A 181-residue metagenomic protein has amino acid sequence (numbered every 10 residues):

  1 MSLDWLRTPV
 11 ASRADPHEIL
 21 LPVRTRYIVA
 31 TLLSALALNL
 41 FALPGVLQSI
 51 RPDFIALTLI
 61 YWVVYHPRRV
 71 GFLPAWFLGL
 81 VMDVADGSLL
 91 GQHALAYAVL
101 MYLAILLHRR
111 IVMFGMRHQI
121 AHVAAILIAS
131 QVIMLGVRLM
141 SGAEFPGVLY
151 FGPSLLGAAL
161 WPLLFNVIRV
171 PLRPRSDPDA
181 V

Functional and structural regions predicted by a protein language model:
M1-V181: Terminal, non-globular segments
